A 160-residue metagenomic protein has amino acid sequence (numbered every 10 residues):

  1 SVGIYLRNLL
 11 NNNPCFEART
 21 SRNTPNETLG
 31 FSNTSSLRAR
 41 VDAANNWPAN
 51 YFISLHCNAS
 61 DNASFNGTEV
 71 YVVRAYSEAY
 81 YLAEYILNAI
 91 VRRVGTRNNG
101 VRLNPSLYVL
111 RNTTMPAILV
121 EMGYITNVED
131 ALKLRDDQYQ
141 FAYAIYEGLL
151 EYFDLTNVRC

Functional and structural regions predicted by a protein language model:
S1-L82: Catalytic-core regions of hydrolytic enzymes
L6-P14, R93, Y108-M115: A structural motif corresponding to the C-terminal end of an alpha-helix and its immediate exit/capping segment
N11, V91-R92, L150, D154: A general structural signal for alpha-helical elements within enzymatic catalytic domains
T34, R38, Y80, E84 (+2 more regions): Non-membrane alpha-helical structural segments and their capping/turn regions in soluble enzymes
D42, W47, F52-N62, N98-C160: Active-site-adjacent mobile loop/cap segments within catalytic or ligand-binding domains
S77-R102: Active-site-adjacent substrate-binding region of metalloamidase/peptidase-like peptide-processing proteins
